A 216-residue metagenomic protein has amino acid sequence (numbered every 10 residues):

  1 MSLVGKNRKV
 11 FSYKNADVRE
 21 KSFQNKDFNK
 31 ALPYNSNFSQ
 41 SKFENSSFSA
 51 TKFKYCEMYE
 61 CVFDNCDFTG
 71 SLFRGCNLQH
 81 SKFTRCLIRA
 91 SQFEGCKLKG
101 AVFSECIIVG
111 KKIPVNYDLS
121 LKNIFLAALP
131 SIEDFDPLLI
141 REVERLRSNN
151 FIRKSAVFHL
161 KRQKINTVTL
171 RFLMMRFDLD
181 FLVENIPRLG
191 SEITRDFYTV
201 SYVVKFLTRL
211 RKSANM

Functional and structural regions predicted by a protein language model:
M1-S148: Tandem repeat scaffolds
R145-M216: Charged, low-complexity intrinsically disordered regulatory/assembly segments
